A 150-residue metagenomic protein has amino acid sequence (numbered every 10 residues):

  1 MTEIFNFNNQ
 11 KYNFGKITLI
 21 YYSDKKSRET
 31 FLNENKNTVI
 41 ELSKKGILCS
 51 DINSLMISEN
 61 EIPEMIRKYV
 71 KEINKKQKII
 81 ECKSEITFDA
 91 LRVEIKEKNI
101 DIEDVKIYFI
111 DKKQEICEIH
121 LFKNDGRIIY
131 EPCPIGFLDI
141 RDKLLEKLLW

Functional and structural regions predicted by a protein language model:
M1-D24, F31-K36, P63-K76, I86-W150: RecA-like P-loop NTPase motor core
K25-S27, S54-L55: Short, glycine-/Ser/Thr-/acidic-enriched flexible segments
K26-C49: Conserved P-loop
K45-N60, E64, E72-K78: Conserved nucleotide-sensing/catalytic segment adjacent to the nucleotide-binding pocket in NTP-handling enzymes
E81-K83: H-loop/switch region of ABC-family ATPase nucleotide-binding domains
